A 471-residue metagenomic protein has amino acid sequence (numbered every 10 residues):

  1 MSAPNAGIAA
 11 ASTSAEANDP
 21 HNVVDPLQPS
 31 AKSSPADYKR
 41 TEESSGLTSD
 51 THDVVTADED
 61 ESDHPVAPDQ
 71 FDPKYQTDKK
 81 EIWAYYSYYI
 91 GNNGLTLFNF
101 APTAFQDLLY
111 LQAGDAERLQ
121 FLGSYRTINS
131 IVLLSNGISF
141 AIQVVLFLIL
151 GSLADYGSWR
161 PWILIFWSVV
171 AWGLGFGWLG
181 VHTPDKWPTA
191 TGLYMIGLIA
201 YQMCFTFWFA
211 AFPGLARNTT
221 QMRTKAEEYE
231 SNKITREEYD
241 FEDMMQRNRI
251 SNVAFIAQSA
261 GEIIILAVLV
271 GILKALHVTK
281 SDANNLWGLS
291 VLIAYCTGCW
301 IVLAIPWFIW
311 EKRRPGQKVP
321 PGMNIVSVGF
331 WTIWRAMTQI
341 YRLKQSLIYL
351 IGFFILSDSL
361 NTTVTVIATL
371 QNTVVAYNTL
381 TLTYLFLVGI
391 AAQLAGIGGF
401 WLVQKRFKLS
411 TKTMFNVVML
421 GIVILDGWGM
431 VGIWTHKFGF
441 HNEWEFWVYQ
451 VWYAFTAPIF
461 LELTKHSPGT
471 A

Functional and structural regions predicted by a protein language model:
M1-E81, T189, M203-F353, D358-T362: Intracellular loop-helix junctions on the cytosolic face of multi-pass helical membrane proteins
L97-N129, L356, T365-T383: Short amphipathic helix-loop junctions that connect adjacent transmembrane helices in Major Facilitator Superfamily/SLC
S124-A154, V169-L174, L387-F400: Central cavity-lining transmembrane alpha-helices of secondary-active solute carriers, predominantly the Major
G137, V144, L164-W187, L420-H441: C-terminal ends and interior cores of transmembrane alpha-helices in multi-pass membrane transporters/permeases
Q143-W159, A395-N416, G432-H436: Helix-to-loop junctions at the C-terminal end of transmembrane segments in multipass secondary transporters
Q202-Q221, I367, A457-A471: Intracellular juxtamembrane helix-capping segments at the cytosolic ends of symmetry-related transmembrane helices
C299, Y384-F407, V418, I422-L425: Transmembrane alpha-helices of Major Facilitator/SLC transporters
K412-L463: C-terminal transmembrane helical hairpin of 12-TM major facilitator-type secondary transporters
